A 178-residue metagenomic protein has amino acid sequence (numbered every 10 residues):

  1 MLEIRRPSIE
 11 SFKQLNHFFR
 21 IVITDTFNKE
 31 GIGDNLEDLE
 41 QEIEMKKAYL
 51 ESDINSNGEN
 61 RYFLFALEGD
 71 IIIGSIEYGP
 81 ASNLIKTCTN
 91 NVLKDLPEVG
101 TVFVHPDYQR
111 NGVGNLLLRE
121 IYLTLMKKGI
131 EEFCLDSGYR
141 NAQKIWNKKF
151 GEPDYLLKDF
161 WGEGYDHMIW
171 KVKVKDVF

Functional and structural regions predicted by a protein language model:
M1-D34, D176-F178: Conserved N-terminal entry element of GNAT/NAT acetyltransferase domains
Q14-I21, Y49, L116, E120: Alpha-helical elements of Rossmann-like donor-binding domains used by nucleotide-donor carbohydrate transfer enzymes
V22, E40-G100, H105: Acetyl-CoA-dependent GNAT
R61, Y165-I169: Short hydrophobic/aromatic beta-strand or adjacent loop that forms the aromatic wall/cage of a ligand/substrate-binding
V104, R110-L123, K148: Conserved acetyl-CoA-binding loop-helix of GNAT-fold acetyltransferases
N115, Y139-L157, E163: Conserved active-site alpha-helix within GNAT-family acetyltransferase domains
L125-G138: Conserved GNAT acetyl-CoA-binding A-motif
